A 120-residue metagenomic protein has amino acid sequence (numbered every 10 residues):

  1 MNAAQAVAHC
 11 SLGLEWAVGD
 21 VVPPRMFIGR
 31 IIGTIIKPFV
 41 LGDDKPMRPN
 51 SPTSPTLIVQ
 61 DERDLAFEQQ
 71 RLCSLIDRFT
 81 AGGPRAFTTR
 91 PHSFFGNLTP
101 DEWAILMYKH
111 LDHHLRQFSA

Functional and structural regions predicted by a protein language model:
M1-L41, R90-A120: Short, contiguous alpha-helical
G19-F67, G82: Short, helix-capping/interhelical loops that line the mouth of catalytic, cofactor-, or ligand-binding pockets
I58-L111: A charged, amphipathic interaction segment
